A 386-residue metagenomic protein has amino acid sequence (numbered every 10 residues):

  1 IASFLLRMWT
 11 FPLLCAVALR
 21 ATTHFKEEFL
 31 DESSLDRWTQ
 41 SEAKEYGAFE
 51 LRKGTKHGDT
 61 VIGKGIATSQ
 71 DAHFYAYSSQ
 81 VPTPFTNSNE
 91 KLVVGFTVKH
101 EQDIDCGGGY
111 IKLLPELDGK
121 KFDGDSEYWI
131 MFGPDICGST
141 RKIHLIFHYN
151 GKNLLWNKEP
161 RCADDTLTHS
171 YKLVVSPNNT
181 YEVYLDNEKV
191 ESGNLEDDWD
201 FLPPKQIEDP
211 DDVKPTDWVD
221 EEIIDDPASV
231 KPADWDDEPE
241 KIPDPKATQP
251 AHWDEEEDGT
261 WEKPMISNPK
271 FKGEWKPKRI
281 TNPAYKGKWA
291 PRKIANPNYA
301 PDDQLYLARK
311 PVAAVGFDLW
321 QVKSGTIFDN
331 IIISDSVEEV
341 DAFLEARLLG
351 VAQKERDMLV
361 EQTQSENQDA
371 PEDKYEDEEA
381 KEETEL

Functional and structural regions predicted by a protein language model:
S33-G65, S126-M131: Extracellular glycan-recognition surfaces and repeat-rich motifs
L51-G58, K112-N150, N157: Glycan-recognition/cleft segments
Q70-N89, W156-P160: Short surface loop/edge beta-strand patches of beta-sandwich-type extracellular domains that form ligand-contact sites
N87-Q102, I331: A carbohydrate-recognition surface predominantly in extracellular/luminal proteins
I104-L114, E182-L185: Beta-strand acidic-aromatic groove motif in beta-rich domains, primarily in extracellular
F147-K172: Short, aromatic/His-centered strand-loop micro-motif at the edge of beta-sheets
L167-D186: Localized edge beta-strand/strand-to-loop motifs within extracellular or lumenal beta-rich domains
E188-R309: Short, solvent-exposed beta-strand-to-loop segments that form ligand-recognition rims of beta-rich domains
